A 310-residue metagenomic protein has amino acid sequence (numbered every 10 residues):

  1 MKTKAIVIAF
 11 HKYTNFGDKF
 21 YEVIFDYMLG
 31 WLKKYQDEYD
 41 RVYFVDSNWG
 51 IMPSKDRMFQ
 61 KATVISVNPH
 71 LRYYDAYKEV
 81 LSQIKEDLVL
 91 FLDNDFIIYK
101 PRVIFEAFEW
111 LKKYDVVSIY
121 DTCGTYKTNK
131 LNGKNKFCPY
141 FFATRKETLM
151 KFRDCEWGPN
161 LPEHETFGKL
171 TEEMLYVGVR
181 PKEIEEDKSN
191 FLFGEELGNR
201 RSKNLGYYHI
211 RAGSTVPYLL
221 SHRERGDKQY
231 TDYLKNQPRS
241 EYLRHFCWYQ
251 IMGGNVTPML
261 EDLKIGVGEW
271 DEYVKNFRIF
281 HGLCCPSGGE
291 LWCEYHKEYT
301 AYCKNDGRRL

Functional and structural regions predicted by a protein language model:
M1-N68, L81-S82: N-terminal anchoring/stem segment of glycosyltransferases
F20-Y21, P162-L310: C-terminal catalytic/acceptor-binding lobe
N68-D75: A short, glycine-/small-residue-rich helix N-cap motif at loop->alpha-helix starts within glycosyltransferase
K78-L88: Active-site nucleotide-sugar/metal-binding loop of Leloir-type enzymes
E86, C138-R153: Conserved nucleotide-sugar donor-binding and metal-coordinating catalytic region shared by glycosyltransferases
D87-I97: Short beta-strand-to-loop acidic/aromatic patch adjacent to the donor-nucleotide binding site
P101-T125: Conserved donor-nucleotide/metal-binding helix-loop-beta segment in metal-dependent transferases, i.e., the alpha-helix
T125-T144, W157-P162: A recurrent flexible, glycine/aromatic-enriched loop bordering the glycosyltransferase active site that acts as
